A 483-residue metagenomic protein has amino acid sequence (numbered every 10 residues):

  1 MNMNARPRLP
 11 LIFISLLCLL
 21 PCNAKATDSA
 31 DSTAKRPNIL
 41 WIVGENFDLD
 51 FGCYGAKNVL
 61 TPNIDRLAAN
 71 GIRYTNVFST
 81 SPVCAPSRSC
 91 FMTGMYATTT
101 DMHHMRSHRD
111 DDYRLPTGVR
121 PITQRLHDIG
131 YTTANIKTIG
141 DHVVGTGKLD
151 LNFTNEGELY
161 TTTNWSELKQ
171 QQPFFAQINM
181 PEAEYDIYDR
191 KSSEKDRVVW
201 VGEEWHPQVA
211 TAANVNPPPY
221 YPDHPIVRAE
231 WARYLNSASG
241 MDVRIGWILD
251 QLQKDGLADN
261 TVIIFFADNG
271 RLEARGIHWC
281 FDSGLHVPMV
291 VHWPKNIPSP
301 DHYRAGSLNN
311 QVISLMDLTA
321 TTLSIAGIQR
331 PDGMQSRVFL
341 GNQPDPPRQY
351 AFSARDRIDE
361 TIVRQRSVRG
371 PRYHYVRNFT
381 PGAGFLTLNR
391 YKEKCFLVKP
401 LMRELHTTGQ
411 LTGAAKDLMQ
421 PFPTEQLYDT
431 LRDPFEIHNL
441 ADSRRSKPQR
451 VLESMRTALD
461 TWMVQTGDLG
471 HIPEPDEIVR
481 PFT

Functional and structural regions predicted by a protein language model:
M1-I12: Bacterial N-terminal signal peptides that target proteins for export
L9-P10, P21-N23: Long alpha-helical, hydrophobic tracts
L16-C18, A24-Q426, P434-T457, T461 (+1 more regions): Formylglycine-dependent sulfatase
L431: C-terminal helical cap and adjacent loop that interface with cofactors, partners, or active-site loops
H471-T483: Short, charged, surface-exposed hinge/linker loops at domain edges that act as mobile lids or interdomain connectors
